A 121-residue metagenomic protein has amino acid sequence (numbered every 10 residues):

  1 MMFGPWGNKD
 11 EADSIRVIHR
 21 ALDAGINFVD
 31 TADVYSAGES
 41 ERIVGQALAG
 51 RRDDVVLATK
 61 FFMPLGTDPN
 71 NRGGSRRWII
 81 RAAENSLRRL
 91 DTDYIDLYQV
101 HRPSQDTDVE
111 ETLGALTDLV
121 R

Functional and structural regions predicted by a protein language model:
M1-M2, A32-V34, K60-P64, V100-P103: Active-site beta-loop-alpha junctions enriched in small/polar residues
M1-V55, R121: N-terminal binding-site loop/beta-alpha segment at the start of enzyme catalytic domains that lines or forms
M2-G7, P64-N70: A short acidic, helix-capping loop that chelates divalent metal ions and anchors anionic groups
N27-F28, D54-K60, Y94-L97: Structural preference for beta-strand elements that scaffold enzyme active sites
R52, F61-P64, L116: P-loop/Walker A phosphate-binding loop and immediately adjacent motor/lid segment at beta-alpha junctions
G66-R121: Glycine/proline-rich, positively charged, aromatic-decorated active-site loop/lid region on the catalytic face
